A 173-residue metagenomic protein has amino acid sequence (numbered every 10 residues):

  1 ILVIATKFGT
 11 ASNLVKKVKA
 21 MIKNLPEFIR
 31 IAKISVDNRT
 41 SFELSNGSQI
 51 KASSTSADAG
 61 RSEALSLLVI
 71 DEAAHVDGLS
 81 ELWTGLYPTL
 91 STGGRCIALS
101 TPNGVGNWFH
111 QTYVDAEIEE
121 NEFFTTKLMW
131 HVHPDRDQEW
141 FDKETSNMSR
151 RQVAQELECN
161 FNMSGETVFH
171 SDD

Functional and structural regions predicted by a protein language model:
I1-D173: Short, flexible loop motifs at catalytic/binding sites
